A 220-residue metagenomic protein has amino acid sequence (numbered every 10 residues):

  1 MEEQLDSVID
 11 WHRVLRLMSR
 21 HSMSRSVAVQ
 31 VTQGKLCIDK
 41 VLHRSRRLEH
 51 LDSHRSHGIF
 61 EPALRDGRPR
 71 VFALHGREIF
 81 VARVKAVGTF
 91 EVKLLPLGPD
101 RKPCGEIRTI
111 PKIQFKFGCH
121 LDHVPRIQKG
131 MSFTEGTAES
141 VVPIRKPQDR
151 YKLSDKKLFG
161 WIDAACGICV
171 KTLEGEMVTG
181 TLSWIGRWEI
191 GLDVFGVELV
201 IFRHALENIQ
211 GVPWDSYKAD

Functional and structural regions predicted by a protein language model:
M1-E174, D193-D220: Short glycine-rich, low-complexity segments
A82, T179-S183: OB-fold and OB-like beta-barrel modules that bind single-stranded nucleic acids
G186: Hydrophobic beta-sheet segments that form the core/acyl-binding groove of ACP/CoA-dependent acyl-chain-processing
